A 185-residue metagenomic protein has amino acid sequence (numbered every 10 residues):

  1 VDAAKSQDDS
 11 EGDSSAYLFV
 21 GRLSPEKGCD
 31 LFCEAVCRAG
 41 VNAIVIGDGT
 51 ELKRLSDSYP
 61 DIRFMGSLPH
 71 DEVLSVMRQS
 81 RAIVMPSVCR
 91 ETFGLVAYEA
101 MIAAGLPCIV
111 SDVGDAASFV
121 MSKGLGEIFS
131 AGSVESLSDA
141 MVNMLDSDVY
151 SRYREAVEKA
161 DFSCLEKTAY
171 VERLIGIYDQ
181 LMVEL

Functional and structural regions predicted by a protein language model:
V1-S6, T50: Short beta-strand->alpha-helix junction loop in the catalytic core of nucleotide-activated group-transfer enzymes
D9-K27, C33-G40: Conserved donor-binding/catalytic core segment of Leloir-type glycosyltransferases
K53-L74: Nucleotide-activated donor-binding/catalytic signature segment of Leloir-type glycosyltransferases, i.e., the conserved
L74, A97-A103, A117-S118: Short alpha-helical segment that forms part of, or immediately flanks, the ligand-binding pocket in carbohydrate-active
M85, A103-V110: Short hydrophobic beta-strand element within catalytic cores of glycosyltransferases and related nucleotide-activated
V88-L95, V110-S111, A117-S118: Nucleotide-sugar-dependent
S122-K123, E127-V134, V142-D148: Conserved acidic donor-binding segment of nucleotide-sugar-dependent glycosyltransferases
D148-M182: A charged, aromatic-enriched C-terminal amphipathic alpha-helix characteristic of glycosyltransferases across folds
